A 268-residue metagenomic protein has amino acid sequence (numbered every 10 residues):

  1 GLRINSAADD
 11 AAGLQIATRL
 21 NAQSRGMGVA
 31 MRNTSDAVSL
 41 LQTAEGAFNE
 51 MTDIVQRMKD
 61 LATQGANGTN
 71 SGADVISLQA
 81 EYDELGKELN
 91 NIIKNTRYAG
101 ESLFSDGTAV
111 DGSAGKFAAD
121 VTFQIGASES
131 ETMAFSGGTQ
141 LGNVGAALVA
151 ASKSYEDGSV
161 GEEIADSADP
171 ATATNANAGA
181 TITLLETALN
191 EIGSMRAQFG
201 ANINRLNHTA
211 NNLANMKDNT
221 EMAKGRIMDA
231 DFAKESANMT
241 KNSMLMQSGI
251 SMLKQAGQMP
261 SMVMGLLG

Functional and structural regions predicted by a protein language model:
G1-G268: Primary detection of the long, small/polar-rich alpha-helical "axial" segments characteristic of bacterial flagellar
